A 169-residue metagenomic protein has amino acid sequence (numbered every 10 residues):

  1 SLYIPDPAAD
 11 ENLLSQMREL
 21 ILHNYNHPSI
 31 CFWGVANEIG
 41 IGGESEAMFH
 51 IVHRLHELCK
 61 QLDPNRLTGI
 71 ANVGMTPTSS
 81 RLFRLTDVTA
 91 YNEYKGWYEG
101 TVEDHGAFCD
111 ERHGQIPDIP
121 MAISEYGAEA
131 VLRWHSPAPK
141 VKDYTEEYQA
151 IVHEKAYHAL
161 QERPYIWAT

Functional and structural regions predicted by a protein language model:
S1-A168: Substrate-binding/catalytic cleft of secreted carbohydrate-active enzymes, primarily glycoside hydrolases
